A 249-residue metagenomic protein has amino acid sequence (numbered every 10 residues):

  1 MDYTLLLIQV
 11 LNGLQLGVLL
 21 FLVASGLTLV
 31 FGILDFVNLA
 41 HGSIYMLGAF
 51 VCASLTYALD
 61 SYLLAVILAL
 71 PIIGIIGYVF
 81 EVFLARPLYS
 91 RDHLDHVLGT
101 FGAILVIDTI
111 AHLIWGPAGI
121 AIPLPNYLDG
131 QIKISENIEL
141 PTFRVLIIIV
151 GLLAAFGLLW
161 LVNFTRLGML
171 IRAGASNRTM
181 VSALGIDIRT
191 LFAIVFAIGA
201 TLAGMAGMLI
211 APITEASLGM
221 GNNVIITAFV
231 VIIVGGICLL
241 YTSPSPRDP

Functional and structural regions predicted by a protein language model:
M1-L22, V51, Y62-A65, R91-L98 (+3 more regions): Membrane-interfacial amphipathic/re-entrant helices at transmembrane-helix boundaries
V10-L14, L47, I67-P71, G102 (+4 more regions): Residue-level signature of the transmembrane alpha-helical core of multi-pass small-molecule transporters
L11, I33-V79, F83: Membrane-embedded helix boundary and interhelical linker motif in transport proteins
L16-G17, N137-A216, G221: Helix-loop-helix "hairpin" substructures at the membrane interface of multi-pass membrane proteins
V18-G26, S43-L47, G204-M205, S217-I237: Hydrophobic alpha-helical segments embedded in the membrane of multi-pass proteins
D60-A103, I110, S243: Alpha-helical transmembrane segments within multi-pass membrane transporters and channels
P87-L88, H93-F164, L191: Transmembrane helix-bundle core of multi-pass membrane transporters and related energy-transducing complexes
Y241-P249: Single conserved hydrophobic/aromatic residue that forms the stacking wall/gate of nucleotide- or nucleobase-binding
